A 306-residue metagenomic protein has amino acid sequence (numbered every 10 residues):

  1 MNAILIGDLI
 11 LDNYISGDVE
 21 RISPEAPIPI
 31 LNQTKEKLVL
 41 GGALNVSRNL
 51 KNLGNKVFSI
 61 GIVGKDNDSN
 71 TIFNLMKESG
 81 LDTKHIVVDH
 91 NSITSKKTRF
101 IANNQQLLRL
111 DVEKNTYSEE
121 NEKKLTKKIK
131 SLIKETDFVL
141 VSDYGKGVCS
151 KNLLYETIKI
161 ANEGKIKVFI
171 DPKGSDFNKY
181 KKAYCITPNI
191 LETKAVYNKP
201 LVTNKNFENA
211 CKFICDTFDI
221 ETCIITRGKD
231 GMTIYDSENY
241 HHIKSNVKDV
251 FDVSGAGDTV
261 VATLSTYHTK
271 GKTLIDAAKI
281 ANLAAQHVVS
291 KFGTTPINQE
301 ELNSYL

Functional and structural regions predicted by a protein language model:
M1-E20: Positively charged, low-complexity intrinsically disordered leader regions
A3, P24, I28-S95, Y305: Substrate-binding N-lobe of the ribokinase-like
I4-I6, R109, D137-L140, F169 (+2 more regions): Structural motif
D8-L9, Y144, T259: Active-site metal-binding loops of divalent metal-dependent hydrolases
I86-S92, R99-E135: Conserved phosphate-binding/catalytic loop of the ribokinase/pfkB sugar-kinase fold
E135-V148: Short acidic, glycine-rich surface-loop motifs adjacent to enzyme active sites
K146-Y240: Conserved phosphate/ATP/ADP-binding segment of small-molecule kinases
T217-T222, N246-Y305: Conserved post-catalytic alpha-helical subdomain immediately downstream of the catalytic base and nucleotide-binding
